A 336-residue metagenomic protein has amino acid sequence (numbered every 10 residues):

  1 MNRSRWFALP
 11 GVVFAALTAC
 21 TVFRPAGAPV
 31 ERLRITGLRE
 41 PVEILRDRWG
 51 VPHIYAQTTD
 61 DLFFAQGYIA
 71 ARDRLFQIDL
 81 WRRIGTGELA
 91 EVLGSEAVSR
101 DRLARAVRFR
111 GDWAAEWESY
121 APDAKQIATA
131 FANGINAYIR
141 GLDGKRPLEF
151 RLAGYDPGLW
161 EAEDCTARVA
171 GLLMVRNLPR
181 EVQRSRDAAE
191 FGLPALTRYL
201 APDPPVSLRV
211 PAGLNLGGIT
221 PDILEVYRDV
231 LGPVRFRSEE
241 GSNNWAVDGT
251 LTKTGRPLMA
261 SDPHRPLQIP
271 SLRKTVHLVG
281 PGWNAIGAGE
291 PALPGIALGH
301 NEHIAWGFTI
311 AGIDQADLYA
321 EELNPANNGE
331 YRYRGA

Functional and structural regions predicted by a protein language model:
M1-P10: Bacterial N-terminal signal peptides that target proteins for export
P10-A16: Core hydrophobic alpha-helical transmembrane segments of single-pass membrane proteins
R24-L258, P263, I269, G282 (+2 more regions): Substrate-recognition/specificity elements adjacent to catalytic centers across diverse enzyme folds
P257, P270-L272, D317-E321: A short secondary-structure junction signal
L272-G280: A short alpha/beta connector and helix-capping loop motif
N284-A336: Compact, glycine/acidic-enriched structural inserts
